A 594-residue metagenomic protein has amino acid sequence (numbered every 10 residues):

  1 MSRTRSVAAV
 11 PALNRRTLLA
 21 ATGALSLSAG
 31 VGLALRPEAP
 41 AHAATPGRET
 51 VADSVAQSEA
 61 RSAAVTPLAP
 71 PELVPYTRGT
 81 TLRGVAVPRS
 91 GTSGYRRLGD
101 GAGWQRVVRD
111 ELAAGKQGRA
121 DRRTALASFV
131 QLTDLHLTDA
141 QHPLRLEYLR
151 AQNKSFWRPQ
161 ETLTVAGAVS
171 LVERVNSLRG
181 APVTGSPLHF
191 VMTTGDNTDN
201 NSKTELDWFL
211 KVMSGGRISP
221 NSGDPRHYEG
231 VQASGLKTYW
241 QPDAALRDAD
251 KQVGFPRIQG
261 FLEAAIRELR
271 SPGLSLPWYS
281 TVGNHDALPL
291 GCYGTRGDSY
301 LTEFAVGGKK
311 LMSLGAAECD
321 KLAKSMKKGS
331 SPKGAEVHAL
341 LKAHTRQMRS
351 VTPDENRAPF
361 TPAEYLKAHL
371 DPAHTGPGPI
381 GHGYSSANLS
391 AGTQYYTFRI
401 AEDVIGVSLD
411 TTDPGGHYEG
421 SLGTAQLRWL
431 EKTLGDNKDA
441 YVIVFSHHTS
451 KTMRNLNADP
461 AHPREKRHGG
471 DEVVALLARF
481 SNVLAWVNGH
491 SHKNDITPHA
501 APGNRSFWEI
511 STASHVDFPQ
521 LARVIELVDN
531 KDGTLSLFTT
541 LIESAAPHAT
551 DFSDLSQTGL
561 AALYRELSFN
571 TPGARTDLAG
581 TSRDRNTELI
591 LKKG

Functional and structural regions predicted by a protein language model:
M1-L13, A24-A29, P37-P40: N-terminal secretory signal peptides
A29-A52: C-terminal region of N-terminal signal peptides and the immediate post-cleavage residues of exported proteins
A44-T184, H189-M192, A233-F261, S280 (+5 more regions): Metal-dependent phosphoesterase/phosphodiesterase active-site architecture
L135, F445-S450, L484-N494: Histidine-centered catalytic micro-motifs
H417, F445-P463: Long, K/E/R/D-enriched contiguous segments that form extended
L422, R464-K466: Replace "Gram-negative outer membrane beta-barrel proteins" with "bacterial and organellar outer membrane beta-barrel
